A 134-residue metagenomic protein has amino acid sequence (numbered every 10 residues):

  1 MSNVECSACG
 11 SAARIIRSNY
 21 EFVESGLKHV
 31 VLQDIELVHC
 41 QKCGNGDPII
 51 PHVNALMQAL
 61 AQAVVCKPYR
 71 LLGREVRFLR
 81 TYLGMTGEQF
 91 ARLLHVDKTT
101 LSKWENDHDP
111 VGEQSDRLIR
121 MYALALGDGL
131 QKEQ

Functional and structural regions predicted by a protein language model:
M1-R70, A125-Q134: N-terminal flexible/basic segments that precede or flank functional cores
V76-Q89: Short basic helix-loop element that most often maps to the first helix and adjoining turn of HTH DNA-binding modules
E88-R92, L101: Short alpha-helical "recognition helix" segments of helix-turn-helix
H95-T100, R117: Short, conserved phosphate-binding/catalytic loop or strand-edge motifs used in phosphoryl-/nucleotidyl-transfer
D97, H108, L126: The DNA-recognition helices of helix-turn-helix-type DNA-binding domains
H108-R120: Short, basic-rich loop-to-helix N-cap that marks the start of a DNA-contacting helix
